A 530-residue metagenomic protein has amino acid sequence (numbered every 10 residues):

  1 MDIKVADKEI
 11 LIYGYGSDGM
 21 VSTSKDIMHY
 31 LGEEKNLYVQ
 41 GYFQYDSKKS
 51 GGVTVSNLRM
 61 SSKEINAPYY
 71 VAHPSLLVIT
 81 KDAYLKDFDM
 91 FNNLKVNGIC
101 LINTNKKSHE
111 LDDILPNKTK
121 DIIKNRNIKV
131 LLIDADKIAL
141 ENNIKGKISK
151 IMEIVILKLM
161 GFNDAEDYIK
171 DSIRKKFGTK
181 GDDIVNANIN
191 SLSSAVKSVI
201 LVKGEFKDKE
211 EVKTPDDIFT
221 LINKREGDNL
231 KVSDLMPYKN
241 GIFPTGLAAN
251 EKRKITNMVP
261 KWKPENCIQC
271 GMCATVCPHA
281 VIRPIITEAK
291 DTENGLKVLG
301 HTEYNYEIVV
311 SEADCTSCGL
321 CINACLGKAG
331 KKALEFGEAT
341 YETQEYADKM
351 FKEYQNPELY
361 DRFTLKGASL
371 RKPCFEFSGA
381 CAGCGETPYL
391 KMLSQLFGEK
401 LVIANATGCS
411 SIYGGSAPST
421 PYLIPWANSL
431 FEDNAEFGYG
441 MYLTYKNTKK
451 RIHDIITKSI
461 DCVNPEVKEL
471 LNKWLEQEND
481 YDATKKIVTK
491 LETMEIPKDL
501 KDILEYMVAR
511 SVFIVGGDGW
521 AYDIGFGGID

Functional and structural regions predicted by a protein language model:
D2-R225, T292: Active-site cofactor/cluster-binding pocket
D18-S22, N142-I148, I268, A380-T387 (+1 more regions): Short, conserved micro-motifs enriched in small and acidic residues
S22-D26, G51-V55, M90, L111-L115 (+9 more regions): Short acidic, glycine/serine/threonine-rich loops at helix termini
S61-E64, Y84-F88, G319-L320, E386-L396 (+2 more regions): Short alpha-helical segments and helix-capping/turn motifs at coil-helix boundaries
V78-I79, L101, A404, F513-V515: Structural motif
D164, Y168, M507, I524-G527: Residues forming well-ordered secondary-structure scaffolds
I169, G181-V309, D314, I322-F513 (+1 more regions): Ferredoxin-type iron-sulfur electron-transfer modules and their immediate structural context
